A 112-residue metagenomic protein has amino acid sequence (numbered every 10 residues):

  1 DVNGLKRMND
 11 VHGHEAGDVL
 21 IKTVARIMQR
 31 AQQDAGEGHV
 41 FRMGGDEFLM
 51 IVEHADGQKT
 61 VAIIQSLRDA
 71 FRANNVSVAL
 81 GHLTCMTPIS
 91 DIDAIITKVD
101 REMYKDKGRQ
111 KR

Functional and structural regions predicted by a protein language model:
N3-R30, F41-G45, L49-M50, G57-V61 (+2 more regions): Conserved long alpha-helical elements within nucleotide-processing catalytic cores of c-di-GMP signaling and class III
D10, H14, G57-R68, R72 (+1 more regions): Catalytic-core segments of nucleotide cyclases and related cyclic-nucleotide turnover enzymes
G36-V40: A short linear hydrophobic-aromatic micro-motif
V52, H82-T84: Sensory input modules used in signal transduction, predominantly PAS/LOV/GAF but also related non-catalytic regulatory
N74-A79: PAS and PAS-like sensory/regulatory domains
